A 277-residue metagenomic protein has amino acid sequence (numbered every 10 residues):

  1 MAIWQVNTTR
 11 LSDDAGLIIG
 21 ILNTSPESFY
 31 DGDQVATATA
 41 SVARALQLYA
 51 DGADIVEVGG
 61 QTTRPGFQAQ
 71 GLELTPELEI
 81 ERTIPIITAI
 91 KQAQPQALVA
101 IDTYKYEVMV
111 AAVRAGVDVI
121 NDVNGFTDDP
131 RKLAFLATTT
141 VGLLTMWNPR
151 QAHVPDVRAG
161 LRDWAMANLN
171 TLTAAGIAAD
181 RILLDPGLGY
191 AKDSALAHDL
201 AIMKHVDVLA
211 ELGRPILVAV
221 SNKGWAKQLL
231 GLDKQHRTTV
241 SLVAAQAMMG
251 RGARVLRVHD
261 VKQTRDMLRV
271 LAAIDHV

Functional and structural regions predicted by a protein language model:
M1-S25, T173-I177, D275-V277: N-terminal amphipathic alpha-helix/helix-capping segment at the start of soluble metabolic enzymes
A2, D14, I21, P26 (+6 more regions): N-terminal hydrophobic or amphipathic segments with adjacent small-residue motifs that include Sec signal peptides
V6-N7, S28-Q47, T63-Q92, Y106 (+3 more regions): Active-site-adjacent loop and "lid" segments of alpha/beta metabolic enzymes
D13, Q94-Q96, T138, I177-A179 (+1 more regions): Short, well-ordered coil/turn elements that cap or connect secondary structure elements
L17-I21, D54-E57, Q96-A100, D118-V119 (+4 more regions): Structural preference for beta-strand elements that scaffold enzyme active sites
A40-T62, V99-A100: Active-site cofactor/substrate anionic-group-binding motifs, chiefly glycine- and Lys/Arg-rich phosphate-binding loops
